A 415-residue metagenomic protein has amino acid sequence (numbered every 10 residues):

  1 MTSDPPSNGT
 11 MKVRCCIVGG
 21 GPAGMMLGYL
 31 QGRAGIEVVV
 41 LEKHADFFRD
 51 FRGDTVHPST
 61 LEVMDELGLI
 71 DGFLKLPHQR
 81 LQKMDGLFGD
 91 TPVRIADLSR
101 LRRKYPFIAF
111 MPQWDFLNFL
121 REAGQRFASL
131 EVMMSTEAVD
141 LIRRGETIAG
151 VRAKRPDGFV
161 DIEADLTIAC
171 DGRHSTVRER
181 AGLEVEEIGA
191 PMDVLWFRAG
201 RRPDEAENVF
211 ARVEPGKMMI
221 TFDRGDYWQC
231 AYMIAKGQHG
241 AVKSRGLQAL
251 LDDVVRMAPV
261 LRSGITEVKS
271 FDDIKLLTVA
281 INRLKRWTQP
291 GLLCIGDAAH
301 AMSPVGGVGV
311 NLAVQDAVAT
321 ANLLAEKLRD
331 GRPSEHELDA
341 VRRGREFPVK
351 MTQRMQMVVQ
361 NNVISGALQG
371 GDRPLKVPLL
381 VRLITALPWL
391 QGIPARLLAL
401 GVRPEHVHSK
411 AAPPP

Functional and structural regions predicted by a protein language model:
T2-P6, N322-P415: C-terminal helical "tail/cap" subdomain of flavin- and related membrane-associated enzymes
N8-A23: Beta1/beta-strand and adjacent pyrophosphate-binding region of the FAD-binding site in flavoprotein oxidoreductases
G32-R52: Glycine-rich FAD pyrophosphate-binding loop
H57-A123: Active-site-adjacent segment of FAD-dependent monooxygenases/related oxidoreductases
E122, T136, E146-V160, L166-V279 (+2 more regions): Conserved FAD-binding catalytic core of PHBH/FMO-like flavoproteins
Q125-V139: A conserved beta-strand/loop element that lines the FAD pocket in flavoprotein oxidoreductases
M218, I281-R283, A299-N311, F347: Glycine-rich phosphate/pyrophosphate-binding beta-alpha loops
T288-P304: Short FAD-binding loop at a beta-strand-to-alpha-helix junction that anchors the flavin cofactor in diverse
